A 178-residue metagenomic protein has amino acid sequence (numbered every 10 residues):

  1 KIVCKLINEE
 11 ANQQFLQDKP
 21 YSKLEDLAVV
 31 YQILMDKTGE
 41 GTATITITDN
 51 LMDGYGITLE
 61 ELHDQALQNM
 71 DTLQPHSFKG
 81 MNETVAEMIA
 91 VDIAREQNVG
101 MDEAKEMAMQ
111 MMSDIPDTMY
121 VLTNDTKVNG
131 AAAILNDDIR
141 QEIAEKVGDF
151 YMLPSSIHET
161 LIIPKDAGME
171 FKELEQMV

Functional and structural regions predicted by a protein language model:
K1-D114: Extended, low-hydrophobicity segments enriched in charged/polar residues
R95-I134, E159, G168: Terminal alpha-helical anchor/extension segments at protein ends
T123-V178: C-terminal structured domains
